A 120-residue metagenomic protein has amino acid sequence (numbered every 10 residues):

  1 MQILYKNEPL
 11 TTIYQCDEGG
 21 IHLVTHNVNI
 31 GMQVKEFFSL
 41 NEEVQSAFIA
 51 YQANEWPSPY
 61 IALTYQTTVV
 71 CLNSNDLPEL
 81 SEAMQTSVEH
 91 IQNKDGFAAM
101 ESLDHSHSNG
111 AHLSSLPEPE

Functional and structural regions predicted by a protein language model:
M1-E120: Positively charged, low-complexity terminal tracts and the immediately adjacent first secondary-structure elements
